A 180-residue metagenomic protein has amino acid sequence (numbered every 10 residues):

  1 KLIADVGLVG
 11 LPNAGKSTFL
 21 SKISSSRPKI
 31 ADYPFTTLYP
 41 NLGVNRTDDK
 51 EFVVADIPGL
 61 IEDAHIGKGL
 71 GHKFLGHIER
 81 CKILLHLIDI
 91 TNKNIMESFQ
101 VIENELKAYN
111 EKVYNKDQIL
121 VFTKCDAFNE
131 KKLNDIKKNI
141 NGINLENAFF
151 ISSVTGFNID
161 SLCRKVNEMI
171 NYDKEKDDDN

Functional and structural regions predicted by a protein language model:
K1-A14, L20, T36, D48 (+2 more regions): C-terminal-of-GTPase-core extension/linker across diverse P-loop GTPases
K1-A64, K68, H72-I83, I88 (+1 more regions): Conserved G1/Walker A P-loop phosphate-binding module
